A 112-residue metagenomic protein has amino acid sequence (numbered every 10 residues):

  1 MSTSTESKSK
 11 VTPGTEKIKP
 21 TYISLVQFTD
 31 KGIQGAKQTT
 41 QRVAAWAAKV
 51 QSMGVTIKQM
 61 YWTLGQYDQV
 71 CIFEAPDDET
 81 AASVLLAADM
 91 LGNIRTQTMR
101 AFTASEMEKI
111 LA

Functional and structural regions predicted by a protein language model:
S2-S52, T56, L64-Y67, A104-A112: Short S/T/G/P-rich N-terminal loop/turn motif that feeds into the first structured element of a domain
Y22-Q27, Y61-V84: Short, well-ordered beta-strand segments in beta-rich or mixed alpha/beta enzyme and ligand-binding folds
I33, C71, Q97: Short, flexible active-site loop motifs that bind/organize anionic cofactors or intermediates
G54-Y61, T96-T98: A short linear hydrophobic-aromatic micro-motif
A75-S105: An amphipathic, aromatic/His-enriched active-site/gating alpha helix that lines ligand/cofactor pockets
